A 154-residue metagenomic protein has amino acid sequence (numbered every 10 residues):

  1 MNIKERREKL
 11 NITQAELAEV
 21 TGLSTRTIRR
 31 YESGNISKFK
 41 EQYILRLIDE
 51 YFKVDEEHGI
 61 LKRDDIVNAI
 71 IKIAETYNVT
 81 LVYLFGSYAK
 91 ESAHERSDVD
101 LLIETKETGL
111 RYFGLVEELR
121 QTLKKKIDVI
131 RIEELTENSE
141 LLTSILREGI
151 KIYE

Functional and structural regions predicted by a protein language model:
M1-N78, K90-H94, T105-E154: Catalytic core of pol beta-like nucleotidyltransferases
L84, E104: Short beta-strand and adjacent tight-turn residues that come in two discontinuous sequence segments and form the edges
G86-Y88: Short helix-loop-helix/strand-helix junction enriched in hydrophobic and basic residues
S97: Short beta-strand-loop elements within alpha/beta enzyme cores that line or abut nucleotide/cofactor pockets
